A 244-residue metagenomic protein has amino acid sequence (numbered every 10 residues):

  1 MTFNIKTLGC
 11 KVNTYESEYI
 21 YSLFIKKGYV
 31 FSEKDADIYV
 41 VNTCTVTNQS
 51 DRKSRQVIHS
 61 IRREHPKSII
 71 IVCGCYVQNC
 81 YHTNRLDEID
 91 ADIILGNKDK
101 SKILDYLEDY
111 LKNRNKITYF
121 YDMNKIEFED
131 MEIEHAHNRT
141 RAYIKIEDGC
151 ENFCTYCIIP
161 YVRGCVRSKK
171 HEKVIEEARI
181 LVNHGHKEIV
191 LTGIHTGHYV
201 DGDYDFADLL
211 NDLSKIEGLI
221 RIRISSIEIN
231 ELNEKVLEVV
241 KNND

Functional and structural regions predicted by a protein language model:
M1-G197, K235: Proteins enriched for Cys/Gly/acidic motifs involved in redox and nucleic-acid/cofactor modification
I70-V72, N79-N84, N183-D244: Conserved SAM/AdoMet-binding glycine-rich loop
